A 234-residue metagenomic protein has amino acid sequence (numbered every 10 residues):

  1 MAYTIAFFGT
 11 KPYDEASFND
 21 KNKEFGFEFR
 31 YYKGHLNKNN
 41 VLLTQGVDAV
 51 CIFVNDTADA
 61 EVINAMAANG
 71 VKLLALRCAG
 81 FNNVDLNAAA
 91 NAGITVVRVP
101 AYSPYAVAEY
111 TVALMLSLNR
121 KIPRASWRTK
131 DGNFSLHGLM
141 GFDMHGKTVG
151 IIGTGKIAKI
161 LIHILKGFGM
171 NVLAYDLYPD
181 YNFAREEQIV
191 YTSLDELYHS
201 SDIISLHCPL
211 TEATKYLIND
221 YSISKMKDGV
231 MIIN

Functional and structural regions predicted by a protein language model:
A2-T95, N219: An N-terminal-biased, well-structured beta-alpha scaffold segment characteristic of Rossmann-like dinucleotide-binding
F8, Y32-G34, V99, Y175 (+1 more regions): Conserved beta-strand termini and adjacent loop/short-helix elements that scaffold enzyme active sites in alpha/beta
N40, N83-N87, A106-Y110, R185 (+1 more regions): Short, charged, surface-exposed secondary-structure boundary motifs
I52-F53, R77, H207-P209, N234: Short, well-ordered coil/turn residues at beta-beta hairpins and beta-strand->alpha-helix junctions within
A92-I94, P100-T148, I160-H163, G167: Phosphate-binding beta-alpha-beta segment of Rossmann-like dinucleotide-binding domains, i.e., the NAD(P)
H137-V230: Rossmann-like dinucleotide/phosphate-binding beta-alpha-beta segment
